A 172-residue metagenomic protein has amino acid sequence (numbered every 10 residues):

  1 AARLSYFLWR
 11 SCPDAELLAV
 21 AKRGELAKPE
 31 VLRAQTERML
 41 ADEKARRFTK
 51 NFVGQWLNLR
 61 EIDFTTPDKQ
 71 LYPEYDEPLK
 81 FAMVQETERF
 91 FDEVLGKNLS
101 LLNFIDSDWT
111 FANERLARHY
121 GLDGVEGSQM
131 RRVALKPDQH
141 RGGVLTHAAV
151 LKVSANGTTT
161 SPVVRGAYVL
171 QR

Functional and structural regions predicted by a protein language model:
A1-R172: Active-site substrate-binding loop specific to GH73 endo-beta-N-acetylglucosaminidase modules in bacterial autolysins
